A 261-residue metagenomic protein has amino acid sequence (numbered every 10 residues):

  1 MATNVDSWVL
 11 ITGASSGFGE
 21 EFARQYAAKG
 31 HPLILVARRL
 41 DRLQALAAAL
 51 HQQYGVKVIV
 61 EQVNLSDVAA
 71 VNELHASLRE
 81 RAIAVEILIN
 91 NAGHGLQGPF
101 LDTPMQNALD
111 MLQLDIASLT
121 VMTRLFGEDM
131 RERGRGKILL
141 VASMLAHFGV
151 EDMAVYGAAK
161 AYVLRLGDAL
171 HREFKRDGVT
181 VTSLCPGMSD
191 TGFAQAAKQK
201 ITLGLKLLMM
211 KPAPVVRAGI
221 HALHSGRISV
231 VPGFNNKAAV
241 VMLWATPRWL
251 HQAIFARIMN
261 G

Functional and structural regions predicted by a protein language model:
G13-S16: Conserved glycine-rich cofactor-binding loop
K29-L46: Conserved glycine-rich Rossmann-like NAD(P)H-binding loop of the short-chain dehydrogenase/reductase
N91-L96: Conserved NAD(P)H cofactor-binding loop of Rossmann-fold oxidoreductase domains
P99-F100, N107-L112: Substrate-binding pocket helix/loop in short-chain dehydrogenase/reductase
T123, A159: Active-site helix of classical SDR
S143: Residue(s) in the substrate-gating loop at a strand-loop-helix junction that position the organic substrate next
S183, L203-V240: C-terminal helical subdomain
